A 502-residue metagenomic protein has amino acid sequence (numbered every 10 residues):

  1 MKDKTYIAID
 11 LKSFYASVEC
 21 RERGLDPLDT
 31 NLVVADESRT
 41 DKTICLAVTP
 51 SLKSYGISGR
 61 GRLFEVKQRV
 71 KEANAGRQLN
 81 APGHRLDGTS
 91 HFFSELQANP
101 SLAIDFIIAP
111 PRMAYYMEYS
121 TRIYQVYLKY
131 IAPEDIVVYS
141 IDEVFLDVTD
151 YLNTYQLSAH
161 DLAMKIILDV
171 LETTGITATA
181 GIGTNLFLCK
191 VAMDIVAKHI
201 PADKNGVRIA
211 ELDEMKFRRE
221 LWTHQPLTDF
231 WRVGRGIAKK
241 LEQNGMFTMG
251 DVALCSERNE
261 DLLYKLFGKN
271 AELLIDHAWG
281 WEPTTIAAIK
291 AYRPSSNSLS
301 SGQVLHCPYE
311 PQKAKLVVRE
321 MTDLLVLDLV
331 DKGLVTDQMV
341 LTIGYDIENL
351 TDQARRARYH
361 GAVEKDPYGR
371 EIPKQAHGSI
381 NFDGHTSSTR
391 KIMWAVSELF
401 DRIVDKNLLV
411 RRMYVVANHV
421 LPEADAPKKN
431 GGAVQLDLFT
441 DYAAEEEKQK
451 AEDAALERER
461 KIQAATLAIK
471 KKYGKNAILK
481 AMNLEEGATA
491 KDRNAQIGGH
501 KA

Functional and structural regions predicted by a protein language model:
M1-D276, E282-I286, E445-A502: Gly/Gly-Pro- and Ser/Thr-rich, intrinsically disordered tail segments characteristic of DNA damage-repair and tolerance
A8, A103, D229, K239-V410 (+1 more regions): DNA-contacting surface of Y-family translesion DNA polymerases
K12-F14, S38-K42, Y345-L350, V420-A424: Short, charged/polar surface micro-motifs in flexible loops or helix N-caps
V18, G369-A502: Acidic, metal-coordinating catalytic segment for phosphate/diphosphate chemistry, firing primarily on the Nudix
R39, N153, F187, V304 (+4 more regions): Generic "edge-of-domain/loop-turn" microfeature
T177-T179, V340, Y414: Residues at or immediately flanking beta-strands
V191-A192, T351-A354, D425-K428: Short, well-ordered secondary-structure micro-motifs
